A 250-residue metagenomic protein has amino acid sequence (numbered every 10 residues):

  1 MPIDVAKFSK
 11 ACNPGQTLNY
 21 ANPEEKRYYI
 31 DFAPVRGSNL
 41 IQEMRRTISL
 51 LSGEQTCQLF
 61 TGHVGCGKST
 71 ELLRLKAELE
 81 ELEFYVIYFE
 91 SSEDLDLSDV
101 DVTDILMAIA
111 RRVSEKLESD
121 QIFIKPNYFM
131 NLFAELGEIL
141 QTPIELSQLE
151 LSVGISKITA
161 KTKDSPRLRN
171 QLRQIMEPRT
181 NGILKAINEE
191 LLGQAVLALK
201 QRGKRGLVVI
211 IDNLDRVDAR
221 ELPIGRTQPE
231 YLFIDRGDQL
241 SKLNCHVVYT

Functional and structural regions predicted by a protein language model:
M1-L79, E83: Walker A/P-loop-proximal flanking segment of P-loop NTPase domains
M1-S9, D31-E54, S156-E177, I224-S241: Short, charge-rich amphipathic segments
C12-N13, T47-I48, S98-V100, D104 (+1 more regions): Short secondary-structure boundary micro-motifs
G15-I48, E90-E93, T142-K161, R205-L222: Short N-terminal secondary-structure initiator segments
A21-M44, K125-N131, P178, G182-E189 (+2 more regions): Extended interaction regions within the primary functional domain
T56-Q58, G62-R205: P-loop NTPase nucleotide-binding core
T61, F89-E90, I210-D212, V248-T250: Conserved beta-strand segments of the P-loop GTPase G domain that flank and frequently precede/overlap
R169-V248: Conserved Walker B catalytic segment
